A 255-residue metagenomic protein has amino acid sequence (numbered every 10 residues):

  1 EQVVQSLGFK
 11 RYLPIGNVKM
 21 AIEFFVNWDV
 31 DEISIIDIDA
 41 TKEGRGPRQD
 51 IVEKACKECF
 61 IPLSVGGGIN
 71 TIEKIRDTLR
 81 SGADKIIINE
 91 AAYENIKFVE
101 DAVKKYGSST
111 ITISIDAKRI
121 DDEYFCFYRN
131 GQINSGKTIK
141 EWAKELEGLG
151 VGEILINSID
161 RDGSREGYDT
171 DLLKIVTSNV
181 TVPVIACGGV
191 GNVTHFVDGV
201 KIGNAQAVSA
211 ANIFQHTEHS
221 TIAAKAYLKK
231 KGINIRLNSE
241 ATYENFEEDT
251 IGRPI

Functional and structural regions predicted by a protein language model:
E1-K10, A83-I156, D160-R161: Conserved anion-binding
F25, I33, V65, T78 (+5 more regions): Conserved, mostly hydrophobic/aromatic
V26, E32-D50, E90, L155-E166: Glycine-rich, proline-tolerant flexible connector loops at the mouths of alpha/beta enzymes
S34-D37, S64, I87-I88, T112 (+2 more regions): Conserved beta-strand positions in the central sheet of alpha/beta enzyme cores
D39, P47-Y106: Glycine/small-residue-rich loop that forms an oxyanion/phosphate-binding "nest" at active or ligand-binding sites
E43-S64, D101-D116, R165-G191, K231-I233: Alpha-helix-loop-beta-strand connector modules within alpha/beta enzyme cores
C59, L63-K85, D171-V208: Catalytic cores of alpha/beta
V99-Y106, V197-S239: C-terminal helical cap(s) of enzyme catalytic domains, especially alpha/beta-barrels
